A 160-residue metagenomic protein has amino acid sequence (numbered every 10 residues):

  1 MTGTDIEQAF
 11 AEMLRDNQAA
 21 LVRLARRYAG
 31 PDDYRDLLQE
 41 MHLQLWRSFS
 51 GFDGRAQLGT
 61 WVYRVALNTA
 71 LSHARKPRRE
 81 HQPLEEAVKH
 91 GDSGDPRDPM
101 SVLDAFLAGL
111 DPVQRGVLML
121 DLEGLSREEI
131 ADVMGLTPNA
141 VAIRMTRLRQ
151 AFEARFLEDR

Functional and structural regions predicted by a protein language model:
T2-E12, V22-E40, S50-D53, V133 (+2 more regions): Short, charged helix-capping/linker segments at alpha-helix termini
D16, K89-M119, E123-V133, N139 (+1 more regions): Amphipathic alpha-helical segment used for protein-protein interaction
Q18, V22, H42, D111 (+2 more regions): C-terminal flanking helix
A25, L45, A66, A70 (+2 more regions): Short hydrophobic clusters on alpha-helical segments that form packing/core surfaces in small helical domains
D36-L43, R47, A56-N68: Structural recognition of an alpha-helix C-terminal capping motif at a helix-to-coil junction
G51-D53, R64-E85, P96: Arg/Lys-rich amphipathic alpha helix in sigma70-family domain 2
L67, L71, E128, M134-D159: DNA-recognition helix of helix-turn-helix
